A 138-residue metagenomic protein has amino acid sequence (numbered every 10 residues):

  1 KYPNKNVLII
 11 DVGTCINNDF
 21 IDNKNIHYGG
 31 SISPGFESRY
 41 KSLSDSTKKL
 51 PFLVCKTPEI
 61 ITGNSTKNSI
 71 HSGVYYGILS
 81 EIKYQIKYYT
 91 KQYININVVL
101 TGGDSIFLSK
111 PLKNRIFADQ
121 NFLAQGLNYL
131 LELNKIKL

Functional and structural regions predicted by a protein language model:
K1-N4, Y28-S72, L130, N134: Glycine-rich phosphate-binding loop plus the immediately following alpha-helix
N4-H27, L43, L127: Gly/Thr-rich phosphate-binding beta-strand-loop-beta motif of the actin/hexokinase/Hsp70
N6-L8, I26-G30, N97-V99, R115-I116: Structural motif
V12, I96-S105: Glycine-rich beta-strand-to-loop/alpha-helix junction loops that act as flexible
N18-D19, F107-P111: Short active-site-adjacent structural elements
K41-S44, K83, K87, A124-N128: Predominant activation on well-ordered alpha-helical scaffold segments within soluble catalytic domains
K48, K110, I116-L138: Glycine-rich phosphate-binding/hydrolytic loop that grips phosphoryl groups
P58-N95, D104, R115-I116: Adenine-nucleotide phosphate-binding core of ATP-dependent small-molecule kinases
